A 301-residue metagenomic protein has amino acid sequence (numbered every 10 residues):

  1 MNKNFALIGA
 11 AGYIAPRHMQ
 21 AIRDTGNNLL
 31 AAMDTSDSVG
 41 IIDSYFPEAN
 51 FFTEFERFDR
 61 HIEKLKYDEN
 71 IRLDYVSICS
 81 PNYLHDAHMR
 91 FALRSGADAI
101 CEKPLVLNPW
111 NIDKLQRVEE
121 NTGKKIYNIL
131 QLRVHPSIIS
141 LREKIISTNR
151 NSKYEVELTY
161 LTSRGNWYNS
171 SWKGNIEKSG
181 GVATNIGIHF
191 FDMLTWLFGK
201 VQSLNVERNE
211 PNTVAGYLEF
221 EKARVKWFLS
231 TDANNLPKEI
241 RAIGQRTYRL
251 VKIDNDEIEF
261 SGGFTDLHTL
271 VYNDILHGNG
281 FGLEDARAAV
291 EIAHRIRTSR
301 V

Functional and structural regions predicted by a protein language model:
M1, K64-D68, Y75-S77, N273-V301: C-terminal helix-rich "cap/oligomerization" subdomain common to oxidoreductases
M1-E48, L270: N-terminal Rossmann-like dinucleotide-binding module
L29, E48, L73-V76, N151-K153: Local beta-strand N-terminus motif with an aromatic residue
F51-Q116: Beta-loop-alpha module in the N-terminal Rossmann-like domain of NAD(P)-dependent dehydrogenases, especially those
K66, V106-N166: A contiguous active-site-proximal alpha/beta segment in oxidoreductase catalytic domains
N166-L236, R287-E291: Rossmann-like dinucleotide-binding domain that binds NAD(P)(H)
N212-L267: C-terminal substrate-binding/catalytic lobe of Rossmann-fold NAD(P)-dependent oxidoreductases
